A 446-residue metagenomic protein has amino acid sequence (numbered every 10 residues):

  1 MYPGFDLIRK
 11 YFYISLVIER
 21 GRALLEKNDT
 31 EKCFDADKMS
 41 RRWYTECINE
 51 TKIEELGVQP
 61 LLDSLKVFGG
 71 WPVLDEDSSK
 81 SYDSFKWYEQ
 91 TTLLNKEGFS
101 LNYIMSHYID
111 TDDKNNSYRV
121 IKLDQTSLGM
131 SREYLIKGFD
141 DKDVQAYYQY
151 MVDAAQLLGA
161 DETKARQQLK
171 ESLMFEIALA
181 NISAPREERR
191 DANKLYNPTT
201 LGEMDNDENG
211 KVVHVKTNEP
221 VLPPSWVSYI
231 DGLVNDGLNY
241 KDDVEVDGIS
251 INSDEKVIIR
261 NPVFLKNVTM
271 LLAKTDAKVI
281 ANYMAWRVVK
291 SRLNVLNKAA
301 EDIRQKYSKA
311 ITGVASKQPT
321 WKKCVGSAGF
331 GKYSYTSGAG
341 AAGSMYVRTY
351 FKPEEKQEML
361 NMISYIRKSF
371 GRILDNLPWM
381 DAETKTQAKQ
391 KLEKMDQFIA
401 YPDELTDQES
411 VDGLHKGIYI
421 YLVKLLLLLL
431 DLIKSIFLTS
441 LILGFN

Functional and structural regions predicted by a protein language model:
M1-S440: Zn2+-dependent metallopeptidase catalytic domains
F445-N446: C-terminal substrate/ligand-recognition segments
